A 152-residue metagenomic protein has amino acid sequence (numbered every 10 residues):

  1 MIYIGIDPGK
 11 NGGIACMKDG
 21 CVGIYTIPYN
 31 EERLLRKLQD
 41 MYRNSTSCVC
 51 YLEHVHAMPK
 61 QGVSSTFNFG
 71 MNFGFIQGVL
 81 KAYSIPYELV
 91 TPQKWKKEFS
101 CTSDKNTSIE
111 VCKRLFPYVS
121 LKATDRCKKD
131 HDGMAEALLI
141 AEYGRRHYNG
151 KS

Functional and structural regions predicted by a protein language model:
M1-S152: Phosphate- and other anionic-substrate recognition elements at nucleic-acid/protein interfaces
